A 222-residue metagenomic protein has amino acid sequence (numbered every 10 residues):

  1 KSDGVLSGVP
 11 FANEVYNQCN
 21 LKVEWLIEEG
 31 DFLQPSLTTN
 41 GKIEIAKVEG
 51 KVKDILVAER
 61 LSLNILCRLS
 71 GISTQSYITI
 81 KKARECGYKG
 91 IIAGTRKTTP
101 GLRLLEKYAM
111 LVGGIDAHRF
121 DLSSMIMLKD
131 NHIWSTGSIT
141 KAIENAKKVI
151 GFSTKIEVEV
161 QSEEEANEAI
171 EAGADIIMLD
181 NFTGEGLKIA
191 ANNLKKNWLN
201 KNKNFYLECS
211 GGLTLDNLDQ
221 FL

Functional and structural regions predicted by a protein language model:
K1-A172, I176, K188-N193, Q220: Acidic/glycine-rich phosphate/pyrophosphate-binding loops and surrounding catalytic core that coordinate Mg2+
L179-D180, L207-L213: Glycine-rich beta-strand-to-loop/alpha-helix junction loops that act as flexible
K196-Y206: Short acidic, glycine/proline-enriched helix-loop-strand junctions
G211-L222: C-terminal non-catalytic interaction appendages of large macromolecular assemblies
